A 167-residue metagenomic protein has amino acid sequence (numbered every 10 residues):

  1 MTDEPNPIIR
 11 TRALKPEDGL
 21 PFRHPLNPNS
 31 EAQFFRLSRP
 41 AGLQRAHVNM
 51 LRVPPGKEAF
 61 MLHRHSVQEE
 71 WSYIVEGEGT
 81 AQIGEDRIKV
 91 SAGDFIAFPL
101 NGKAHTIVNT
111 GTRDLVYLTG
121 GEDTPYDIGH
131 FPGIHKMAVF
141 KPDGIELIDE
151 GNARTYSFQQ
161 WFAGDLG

Functional and structural regions predicted by a protein language model:
M1-R45, H130-G167: A short, N-terminal "cap"/entry segment at the start of jelly-roll beta-barrel domains of the cupin/DSBH fold
S30-F34, N49-H65, L100: Conserved short histidine dyad/triad with adjacent acidic residue
G42, T80, L100-D127: Ligand-binding loop in jelly-roll beta-barrel domains
M50-P54, R64-Q82, G120-T124: Short, conserved beta-strand element in jelly-roll/cupin
G77, G93, I107: Short hydrophobic/aromatic patches on the structural cores and recognition surfaces of FHA
E85-L100: Short acidic-glycine-tyrosine-enriched beta hairpin
